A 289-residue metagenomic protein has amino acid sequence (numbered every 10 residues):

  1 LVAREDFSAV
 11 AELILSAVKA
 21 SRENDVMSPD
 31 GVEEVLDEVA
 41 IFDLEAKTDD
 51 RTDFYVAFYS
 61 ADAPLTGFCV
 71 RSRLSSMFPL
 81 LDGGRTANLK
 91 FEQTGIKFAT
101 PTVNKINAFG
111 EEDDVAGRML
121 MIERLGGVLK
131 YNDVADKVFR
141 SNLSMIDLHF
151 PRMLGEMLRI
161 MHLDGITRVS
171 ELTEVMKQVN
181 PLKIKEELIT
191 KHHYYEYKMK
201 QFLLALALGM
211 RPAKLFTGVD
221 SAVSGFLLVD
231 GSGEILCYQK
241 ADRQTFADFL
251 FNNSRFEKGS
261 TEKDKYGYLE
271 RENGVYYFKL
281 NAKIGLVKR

Functional and structural regions predicted by a protein language model:
L1-R51, V56-R289: Short, positively charged
